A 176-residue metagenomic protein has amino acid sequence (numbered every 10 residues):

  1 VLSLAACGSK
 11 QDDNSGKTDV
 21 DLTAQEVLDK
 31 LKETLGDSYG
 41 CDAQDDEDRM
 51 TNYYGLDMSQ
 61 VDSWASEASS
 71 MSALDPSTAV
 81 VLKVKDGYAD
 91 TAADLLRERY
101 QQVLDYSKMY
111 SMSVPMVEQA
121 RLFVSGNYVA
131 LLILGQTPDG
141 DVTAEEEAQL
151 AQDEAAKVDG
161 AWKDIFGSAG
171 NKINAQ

Functional and structural regions predicted by a protein language model:
S3-A6: C-terminal motif of bacterial Sec signal peptides marking the signal peptidase cleavage site
G8-T78, V84-Q176: Soluble, non-membrane globular domain cores that form compact, hydrophobic packing and curved binding surfaces
